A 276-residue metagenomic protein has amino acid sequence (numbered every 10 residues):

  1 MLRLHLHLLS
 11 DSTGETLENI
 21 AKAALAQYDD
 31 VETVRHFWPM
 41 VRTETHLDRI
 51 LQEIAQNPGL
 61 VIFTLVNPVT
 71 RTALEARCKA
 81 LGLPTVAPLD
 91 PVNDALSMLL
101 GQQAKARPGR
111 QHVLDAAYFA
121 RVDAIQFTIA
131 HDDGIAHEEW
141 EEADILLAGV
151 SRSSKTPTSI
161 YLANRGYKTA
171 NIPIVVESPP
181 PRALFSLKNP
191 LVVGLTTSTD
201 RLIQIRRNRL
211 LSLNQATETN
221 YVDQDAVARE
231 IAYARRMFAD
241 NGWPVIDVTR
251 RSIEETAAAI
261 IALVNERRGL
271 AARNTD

Functional and structural regions predicted by a protein language model:
M1-I20, A24: N-terminal accessory targeting/assembly segments
D30-R42: A short beta-strand-loop structural module common to alpha/beta enzyme folds
Q52-T70: Short, structured active-site "lid" loops
K79-D123, Q224-E230, R236: Ser/Thr/Gly-rich flexible loops in soluble cytosolic domains mediating phosphotransfer, phosphorylation
V122-T169: Internal active-site segments that recognize and position negatively charged phosphoryl groups and nucleotide moieties
T128-I135, Q215-T256: Small-molecule kinase domains that catalyze NTP-dependent phosphoryl transfer to phosphate-bearing small molecules
T169-P180: Short beta-strand-centered segment that lines the nucleotide-binding/catalytic pocket of NTP-utilizing
N189-R229, N265, A272: A glycine- and Lys/Arg-enriched "phosphate-lid" helix/loop adjacent to the NTP-binding pocket of small-molecule kinases
